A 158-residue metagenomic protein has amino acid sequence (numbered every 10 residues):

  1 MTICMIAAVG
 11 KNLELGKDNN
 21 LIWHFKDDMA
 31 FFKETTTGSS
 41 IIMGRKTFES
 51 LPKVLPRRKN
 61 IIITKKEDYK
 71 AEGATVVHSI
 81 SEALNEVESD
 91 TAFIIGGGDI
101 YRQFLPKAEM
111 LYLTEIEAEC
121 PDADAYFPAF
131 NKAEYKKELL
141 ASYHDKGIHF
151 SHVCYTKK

Functional and structural regions predicted by a protein language model:
M1-M5: Extreme N-terminal starter segment of soluble prokaryotic enzymes
A7-S40, R45-K158: Flexible, gly/pro- and Lys/Arg-enriched active-site loops
